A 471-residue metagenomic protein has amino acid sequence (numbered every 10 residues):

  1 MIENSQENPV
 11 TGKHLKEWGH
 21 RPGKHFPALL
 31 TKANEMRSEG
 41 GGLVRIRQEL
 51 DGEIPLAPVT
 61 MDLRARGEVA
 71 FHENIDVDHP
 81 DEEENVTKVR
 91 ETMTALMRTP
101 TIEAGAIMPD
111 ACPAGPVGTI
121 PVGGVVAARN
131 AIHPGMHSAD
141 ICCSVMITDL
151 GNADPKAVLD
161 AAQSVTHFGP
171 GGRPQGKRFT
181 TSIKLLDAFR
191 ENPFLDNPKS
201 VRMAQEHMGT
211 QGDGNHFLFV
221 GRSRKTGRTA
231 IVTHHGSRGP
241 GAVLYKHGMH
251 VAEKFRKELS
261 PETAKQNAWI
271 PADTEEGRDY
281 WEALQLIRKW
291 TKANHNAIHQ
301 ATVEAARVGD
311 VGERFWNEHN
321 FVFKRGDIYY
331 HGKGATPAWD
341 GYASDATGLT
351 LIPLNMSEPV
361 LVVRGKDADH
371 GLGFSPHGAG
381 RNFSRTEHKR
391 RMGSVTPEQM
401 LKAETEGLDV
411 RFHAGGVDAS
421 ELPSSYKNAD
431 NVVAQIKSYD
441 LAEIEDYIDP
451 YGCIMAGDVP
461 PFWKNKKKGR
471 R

Functional and structural regions predicted by a protein language model:
M1-P58: Charged substrate- and nucleic-acid-binding regions of tRNA-handling and nucleotidyl-transfer enzymes, centered on
K16-R21, S38, D76-E84, L286 (+1 more regions): A short N-terminal beta->alpha junction/helix N-cap motif
P27-L30, V44-E49, P174-R178, E445-Y451: Short coil/turn segments at secondary-structure boundaries
D51-V77, D81: Low-complexity, highly charged intrinsically disordered N-terminal segments that act as targeting/localization
R64-H72, H167-F194: Acidic low-complexity segments
N85, E91-M93, P100-I107, P113-V122 (+5 more regions): Domain-length cofactor-binding catalytic modules of enzymes
M146: Divalent metal-dependent hydrolysis catalytic cores, especially in the metallo-beta-lactamase
L150-N152: Acidic, low-complexity central loop/insert segments
